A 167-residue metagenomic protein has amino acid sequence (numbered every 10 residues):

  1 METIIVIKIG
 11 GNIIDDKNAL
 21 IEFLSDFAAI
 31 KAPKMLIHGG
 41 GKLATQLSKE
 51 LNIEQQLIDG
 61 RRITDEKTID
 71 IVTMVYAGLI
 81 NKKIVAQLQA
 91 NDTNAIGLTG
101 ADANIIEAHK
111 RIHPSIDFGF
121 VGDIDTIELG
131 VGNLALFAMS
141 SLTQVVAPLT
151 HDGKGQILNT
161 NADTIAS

Functional and structural regions predicted by a protein language model:
M1-S167: Nucleotide/pyrophosphate-binding catalytic subdomain
